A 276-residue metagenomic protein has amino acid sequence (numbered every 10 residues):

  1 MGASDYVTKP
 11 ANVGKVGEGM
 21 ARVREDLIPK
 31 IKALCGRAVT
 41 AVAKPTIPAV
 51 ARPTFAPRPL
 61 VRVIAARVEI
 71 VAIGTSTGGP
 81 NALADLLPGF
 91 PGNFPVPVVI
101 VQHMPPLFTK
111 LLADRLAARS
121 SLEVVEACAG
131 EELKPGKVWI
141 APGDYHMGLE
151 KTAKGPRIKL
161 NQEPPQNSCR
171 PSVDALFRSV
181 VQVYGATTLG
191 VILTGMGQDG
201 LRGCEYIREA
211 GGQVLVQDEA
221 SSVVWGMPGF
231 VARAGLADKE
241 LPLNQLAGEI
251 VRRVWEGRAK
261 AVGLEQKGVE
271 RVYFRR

Functional and structural regions predicted by a protein language model:
M1-R276: Conserved acid/base catalytic micro-environments in cytosolic active-site loops
